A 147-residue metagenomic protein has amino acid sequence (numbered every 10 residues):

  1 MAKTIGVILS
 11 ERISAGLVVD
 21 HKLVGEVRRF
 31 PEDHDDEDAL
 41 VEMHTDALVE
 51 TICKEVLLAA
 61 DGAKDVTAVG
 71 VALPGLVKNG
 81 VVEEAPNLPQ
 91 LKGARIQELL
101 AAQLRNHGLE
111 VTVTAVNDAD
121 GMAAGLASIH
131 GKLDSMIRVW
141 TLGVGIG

Functional and structural regions predicted by a protein language model:
A2-A47, K64, V82-E84: Short glycine-rich, Thr/Ser-proximal phosphate-binding strand/loop in the N-terminal lobe of ATP-dependent enzymes
T4, I8, A68-L73, T141-G145: Short glycine/serine/threonine-biased micro-segments
G6, I13-V18, G75, A124 (+1 more regions): Short beta-strand scaffold segments in enzyme catalytic cores
K22, D120, I146: Short, glycine/serine-rich, charged loops/turns that create anion-binding and catalytic segments at active sites
V27-R28, L73-G75: Short, small-residue-rich loop/turn micro-motifs
R28, G131-G147: Glycine-rich phosphate-binding loop of actin/hexokinase-like ATP-binding domains
D35-D46, D65-V69, L76-R138: Glycine-rich phosphate-binding loop and adjoining helix at the ATP-binding site of ATP-dependent phosphoryl-transfer
T45-D61, L99: Short, well-ordered amphipathic alpha-helical segments that serve as non-catalytic structural scaffolds within diverse
